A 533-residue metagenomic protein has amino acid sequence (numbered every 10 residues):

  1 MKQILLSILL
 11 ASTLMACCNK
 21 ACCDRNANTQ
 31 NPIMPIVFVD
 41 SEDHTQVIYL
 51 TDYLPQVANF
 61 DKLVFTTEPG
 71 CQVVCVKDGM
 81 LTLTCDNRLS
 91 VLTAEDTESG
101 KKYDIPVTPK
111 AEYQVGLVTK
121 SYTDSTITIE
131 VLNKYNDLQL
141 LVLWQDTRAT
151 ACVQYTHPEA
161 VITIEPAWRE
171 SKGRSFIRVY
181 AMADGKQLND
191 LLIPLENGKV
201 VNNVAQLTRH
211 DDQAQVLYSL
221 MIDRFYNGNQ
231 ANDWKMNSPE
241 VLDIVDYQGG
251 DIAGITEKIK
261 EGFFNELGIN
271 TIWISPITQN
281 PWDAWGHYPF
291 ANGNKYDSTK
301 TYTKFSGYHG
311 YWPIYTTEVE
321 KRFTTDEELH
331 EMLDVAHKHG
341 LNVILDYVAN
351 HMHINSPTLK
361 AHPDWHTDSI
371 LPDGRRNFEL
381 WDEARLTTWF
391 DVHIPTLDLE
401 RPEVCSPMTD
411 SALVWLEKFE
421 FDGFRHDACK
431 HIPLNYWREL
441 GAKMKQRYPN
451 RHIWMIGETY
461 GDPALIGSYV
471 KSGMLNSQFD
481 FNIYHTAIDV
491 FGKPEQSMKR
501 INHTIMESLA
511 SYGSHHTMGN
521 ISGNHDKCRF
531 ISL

Functional and structural regions predicted by a protein language model:
M15-A16: C-terminal motif of bacterial Sec signal peptides marking the signal peptidase cleavage site
P32-K62, L117-D137: Solvent-exposed, low-complexity, repeat-rich "mucin-like" stalks and linkers
P35, L341, S411-L413, E417-I521 (+1 more regions): Active-site-proximal helices and loops of the catalytic beta/alpha 8
F38-D40, T108-D124, N197-Y218, R224: Low-complexity, Pro/Ser/Thr- and charge-rich linker/hinge segments at domain boundaries
V64-V74, W144-T150: Short, solvent-exposed loop/linker segments at beta-strand-coil boundaries, enriched for Pro/Gly and Ser/Thr
D86-E98, S175-A181: A short beta-strand micro-motif common to beta-rich folds, especially ectodomain repeats
Y155-H210: Extended acidic/polar, glycine-enriched regions that form or flank non-catalytic beta-rich accessory modules
Q215, F225-F419, E439-P449, W454 (+1 more regions): Substrate-binding/active-site clefts of carbohydrate-active enzymes
